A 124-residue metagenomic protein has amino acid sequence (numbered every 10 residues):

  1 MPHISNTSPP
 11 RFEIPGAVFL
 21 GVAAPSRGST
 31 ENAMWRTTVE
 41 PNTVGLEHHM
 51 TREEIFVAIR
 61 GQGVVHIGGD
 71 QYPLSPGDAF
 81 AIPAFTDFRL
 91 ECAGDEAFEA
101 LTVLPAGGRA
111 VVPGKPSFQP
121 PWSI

Functional and structural regions predicted by a protein language model:
M1-E31, K115-I124: A short, N-terminal "cap"/entry segment at the start of jelly-roll beta-barrel domains of the cupin/DSBH fold
M34-M50: Conserved short histidine dyad/triad with adjacent acidic residue
L46-E47, V65-H66, I82, F88-G94: Short beta-strand His + acidic residue motifs that chelate non-heme Fe in jelly-roll/DSBH and cupin folds
M50-T51, A58, S75, P83 (+1 more regions): A short, compositionally biased micro-patch
T51-G63, G68: Glycine- and acidic-residue-biased ligand/ion/polar-headgroup-sensing regions
T51-R52, D70, T86-D87, E96 (+1 more regions): A generic "binding-loop/recognition-motif" signal
G69-F85: Short acidic-glycine-tyrosine-enriched beta hairpin
A81, D95-V111: A short hydrophobic beta-strand segment most commonly corresponding to one strand of the jelly-roll/cupin
